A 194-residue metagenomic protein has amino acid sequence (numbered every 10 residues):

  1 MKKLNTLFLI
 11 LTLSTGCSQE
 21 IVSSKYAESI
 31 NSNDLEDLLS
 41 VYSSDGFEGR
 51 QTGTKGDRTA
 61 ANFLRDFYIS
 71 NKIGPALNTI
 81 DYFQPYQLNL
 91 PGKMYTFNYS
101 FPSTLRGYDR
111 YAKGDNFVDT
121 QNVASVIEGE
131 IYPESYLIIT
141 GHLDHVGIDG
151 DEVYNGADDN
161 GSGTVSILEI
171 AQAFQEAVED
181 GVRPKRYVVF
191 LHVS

Functional and structural regions predicted by a protein language model:
M1-S23: Bacterial Sec-dependent N-terminal signal peptides
C17-L77, I127-G129, P133: N-terminal hydrophobic or amphipathic helices/low-complexity stretches enriched in small/hydrophobic/Pro/Gly
Q19, V118-T120, Y132-E134, R183-R186: Short, solvent-exposed loop/turn segments at the edges of secondary structure
I21-S29, D45-K55, D109-G114, G150-N160 (+2 more regions): Second-shell loop/turn segments in exported
S32-L39, R58-R65, F83, Y136 (+4 more regions): Extracytoplasmic/secreted envelope proteins and their assembly/folding machinery, especially bacterial periplasmic
R50-V126: A non-catalytic alpha/beta surface segment that caps or lines the substrate-entry region of metallo-dependent hydrolase
P91, E128-E130, H142-D144: Solvent-exposed coil/turn segments that connect beta secondary-structure elements in extracytoplasmic/periplasmic
V123-S125, I139-S194: Alpha-helical metal-binding/catalytic segments enriched in His/Glu/Asp
